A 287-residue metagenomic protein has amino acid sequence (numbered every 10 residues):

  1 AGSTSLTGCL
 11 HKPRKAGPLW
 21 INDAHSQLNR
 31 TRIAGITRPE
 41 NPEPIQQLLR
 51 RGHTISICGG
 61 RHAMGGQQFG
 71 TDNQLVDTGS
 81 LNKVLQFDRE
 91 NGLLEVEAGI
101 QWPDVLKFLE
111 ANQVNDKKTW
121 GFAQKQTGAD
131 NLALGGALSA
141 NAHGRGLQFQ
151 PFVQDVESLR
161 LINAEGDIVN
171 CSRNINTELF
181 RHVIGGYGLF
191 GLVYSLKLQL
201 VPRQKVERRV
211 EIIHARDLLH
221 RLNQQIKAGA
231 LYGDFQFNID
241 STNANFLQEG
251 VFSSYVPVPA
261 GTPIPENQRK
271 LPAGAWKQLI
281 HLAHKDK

Functional and structural regions predicted by a protein language model:
A1-H11: N-terminal export signals
H11-Q27: N-terminal regions that are enriched for targeting/export leaders and immediately downstream pro/stem segments
L28-T127, N141-G146: Glycine-rich N-terminal segment of FAD-binding domains in flavoprotein oxidoreductases, spanning the beta-loop-helix
R61-A63, Q124-L138, E157, F237-I239: Short, glycine/charge-rich beta-strand/loop segments that flank catalytic centers and engage negatively charged groups
R89, A133, N163: Short, acidic, Ser/Thr-enriched surface-loop or helix-capping motifs
D130, N141-C171: Gly/Ser-rich oxyanion-binding loop with an adjacent helix/lid that shapes the negatively charged ligand pocket
E157-K287: C-terminal substrate-binding/cap subdomain adjacent to the FAD-binding core in PCMH-type and related FAD-linked
